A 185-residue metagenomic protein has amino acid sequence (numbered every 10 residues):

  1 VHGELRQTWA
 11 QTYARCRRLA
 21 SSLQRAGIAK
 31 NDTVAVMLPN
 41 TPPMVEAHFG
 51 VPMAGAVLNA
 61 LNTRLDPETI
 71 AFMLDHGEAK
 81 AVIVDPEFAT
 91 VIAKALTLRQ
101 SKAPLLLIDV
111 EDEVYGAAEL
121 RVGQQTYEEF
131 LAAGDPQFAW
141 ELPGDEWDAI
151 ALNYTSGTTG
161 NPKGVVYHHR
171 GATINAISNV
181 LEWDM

Functional and structural regions predicted by a protein language model:
V1-T41, V45-F49, D66-A71, E128-E129: Conserved AMP-binding/adenylate-forming core of the ANL superfamily
T8-A10, I150-N175: Conserved AMP-binding A3 loop
T12-R18, A132-Q137, V165-D184: Conserved structural elements of the adenylate-forming
R25-A26, M53-A132: Structural core segment of the AMP-binding/adenylate-forming
D32, A56, W147-D148: Surface-exposed loop/turn positions
V34, V51, V82, A149 (+1 more regions): Conserved S/T- and glycine-rich ATP-binding loop of Class I adenylate-forming
G50-A54, V180: Conserved short alpha-helical elements in the N-terminal third of ANL/AMP-binding
I108-D109, Q124-Q125, A132-Y154, N161 (+1 more regions): Conserved pre-ATP/AMP-binding loop-to-beta segment of ANL
